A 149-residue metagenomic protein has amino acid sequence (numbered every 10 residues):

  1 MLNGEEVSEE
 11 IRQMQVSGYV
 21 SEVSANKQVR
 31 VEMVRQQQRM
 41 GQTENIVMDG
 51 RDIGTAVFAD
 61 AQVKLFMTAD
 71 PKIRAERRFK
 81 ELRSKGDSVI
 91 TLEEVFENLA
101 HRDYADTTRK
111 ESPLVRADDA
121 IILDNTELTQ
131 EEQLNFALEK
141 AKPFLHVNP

Functional and structural regions predicted by a protein language model:
M1-M14, G18-Y19, Q130-P149: Glycine-rich phosphate-binding loop of ATP-dependent small-molecule kinases
L2, V63-M67, L123: A ubiquitous short alpha-helical element
S8-I11, S17-S24, Q28-K85: ATP-dependent NMP and nucleoside kinases share a basic, alpha-helical "lid"
S21, A25, A100-Y104, H146: Generic surface-pattern signal
Q37-T43, R51, T55-A56, D60 (+1 more regions): Small-molecule kinase domains that catalyze NTP-dependent phosphoryl transfer to phosphate-bearing small molecules
R83-E93, L145-P149: Short, glycine- and charge-enriched coil/turn segments that flank and shape catalytic ligand pockets
